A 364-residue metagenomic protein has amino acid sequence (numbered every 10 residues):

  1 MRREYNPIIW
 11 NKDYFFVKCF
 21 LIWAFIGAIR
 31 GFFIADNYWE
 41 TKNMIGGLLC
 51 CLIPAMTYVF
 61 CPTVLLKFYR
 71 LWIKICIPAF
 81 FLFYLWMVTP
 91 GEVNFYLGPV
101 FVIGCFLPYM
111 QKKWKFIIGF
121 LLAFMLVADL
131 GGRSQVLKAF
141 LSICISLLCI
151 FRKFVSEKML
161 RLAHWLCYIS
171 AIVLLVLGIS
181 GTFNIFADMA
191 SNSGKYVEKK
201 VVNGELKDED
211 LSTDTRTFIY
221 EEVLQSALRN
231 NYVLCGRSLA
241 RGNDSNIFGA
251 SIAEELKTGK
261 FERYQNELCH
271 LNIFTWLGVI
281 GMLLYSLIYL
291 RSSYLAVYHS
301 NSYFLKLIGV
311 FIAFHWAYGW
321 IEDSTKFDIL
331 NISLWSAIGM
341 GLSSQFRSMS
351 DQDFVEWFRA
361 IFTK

Functional and structural regions predicted by a protein language model:
M1-I26, T63-K67, L107-I117, E157-L162 (+2 more regions): Transmembrane signal-anchor hairpin modules in multi-pass inner-membrane enzymes, especially those that act on
R2-I9, C19-L82, V100-Y109, K153: Transmembrane alpha-helical segments and their membrane-water interfaces
Y5, T275-W316, S350-D351: Hydrophobic transmembrane alpha-helices and their immediate junctions
W10, G104-M189: Hydrophobic alpha-helical segments of polytopic membrane proteins
W39-L48, L85-V100, G132-Q135, N266-C269 (+2 more regions): Membrane-interface micro-motifs in multi-pass membrane enzymes
I103, I288, L307-W320, S324-K364: Transmembrane alpha-helices of multi-pass inner-membrane enzymes
V176-E222, L228, D244-G249: Flexible juxtamembrane loops connecting transmembrane helices in multi-pass membrane enzymes that build or modify
D210-L277: Long extracytoplasmic/lumenal interhelical loops at the membrane interface of multi-pass membrane proteins
